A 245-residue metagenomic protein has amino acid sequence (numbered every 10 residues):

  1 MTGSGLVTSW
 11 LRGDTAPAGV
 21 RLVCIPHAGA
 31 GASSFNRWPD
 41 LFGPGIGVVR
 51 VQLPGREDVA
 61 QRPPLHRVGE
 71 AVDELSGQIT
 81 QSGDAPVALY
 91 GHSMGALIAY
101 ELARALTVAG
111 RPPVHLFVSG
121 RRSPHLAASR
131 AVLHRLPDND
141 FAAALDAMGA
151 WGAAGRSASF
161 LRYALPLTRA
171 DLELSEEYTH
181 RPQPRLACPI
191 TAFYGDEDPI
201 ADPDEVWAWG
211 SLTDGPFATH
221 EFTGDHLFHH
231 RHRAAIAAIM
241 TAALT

Functional and structural regions predicted by a protein language model:
M1-Y90, L97-T245: Domain-scale detector for complete catalytic domains at protein termini or as standalone homologs
